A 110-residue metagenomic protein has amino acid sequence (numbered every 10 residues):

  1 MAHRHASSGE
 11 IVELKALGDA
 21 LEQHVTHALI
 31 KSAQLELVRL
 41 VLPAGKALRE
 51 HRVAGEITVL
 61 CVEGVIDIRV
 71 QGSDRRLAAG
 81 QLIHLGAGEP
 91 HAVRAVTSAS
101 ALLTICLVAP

Functional and structural regions predicted by a protein language model:
M1-Q34, R69: A short, N-terminal "cap"/entry segment at the start of jelly-roll beta-barrel domains of the cupin/DSBH fold
Q23, E36-V53: Conserved short histidine dyad/triad with adjacent acidic residue
V41, R52-D67: Short, conserved beta-strand element in jelly-roll/cupin
V62-E63, A78-A79, T97: A cytosolic small-molecule/anion-sensing beta-strand core signal
G72-A87: Short acidic-glycine-tyrosine-enriched beta hairpin
A87-P110: Ligand-binding loop in jelly-roll beta-barrel domains
